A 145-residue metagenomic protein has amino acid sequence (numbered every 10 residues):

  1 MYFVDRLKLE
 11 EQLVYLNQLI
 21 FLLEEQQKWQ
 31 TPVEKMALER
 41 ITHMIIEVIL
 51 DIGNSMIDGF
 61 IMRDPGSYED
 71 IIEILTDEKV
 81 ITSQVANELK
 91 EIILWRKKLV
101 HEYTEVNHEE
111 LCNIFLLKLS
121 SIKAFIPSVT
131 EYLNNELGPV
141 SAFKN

Functional and structural regions predicted by a protein language model:
M1-N145: Solvent-exposed interaction patches of small proteins and small membrane subunits
